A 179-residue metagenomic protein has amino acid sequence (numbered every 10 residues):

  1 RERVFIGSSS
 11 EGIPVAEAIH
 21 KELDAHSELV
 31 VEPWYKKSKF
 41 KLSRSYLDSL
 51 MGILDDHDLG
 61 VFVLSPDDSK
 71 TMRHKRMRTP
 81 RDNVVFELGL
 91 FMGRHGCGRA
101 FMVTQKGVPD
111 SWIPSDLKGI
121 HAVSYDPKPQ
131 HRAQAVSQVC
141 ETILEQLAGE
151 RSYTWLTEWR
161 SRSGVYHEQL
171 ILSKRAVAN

Functional and structural regions predicted by a protein language model:
R1-G60, R94, R175-N179: Conserved N-terminal substructure of TIR/SEFIR domains
S8-S9, S65, V103-G107: Cofactor-binding loop segments of dinucleotide-utilizing enzymes, especially the Rossmann-like FAD- and NAD(P)+-binding
K39-S43, D68-H74, P109: Short, solvent-exposed loop/turn segments at secondary-structure junctions
R44-L47, M51-L54, R81-L88, A133-C140: Amphipathic alpha-helical transducer elements in NTP-driven molecular machines
P66-G93: Conserved TIR/SEFIR loop-to-helix hotspot centered on a Trp-containing motif with a nearby acidic residue
G96-W112: Nucleic-acid nuclease catalytic cores
S111-A178: C-terminal interaction surface of TIR/SEFIR-family domains
